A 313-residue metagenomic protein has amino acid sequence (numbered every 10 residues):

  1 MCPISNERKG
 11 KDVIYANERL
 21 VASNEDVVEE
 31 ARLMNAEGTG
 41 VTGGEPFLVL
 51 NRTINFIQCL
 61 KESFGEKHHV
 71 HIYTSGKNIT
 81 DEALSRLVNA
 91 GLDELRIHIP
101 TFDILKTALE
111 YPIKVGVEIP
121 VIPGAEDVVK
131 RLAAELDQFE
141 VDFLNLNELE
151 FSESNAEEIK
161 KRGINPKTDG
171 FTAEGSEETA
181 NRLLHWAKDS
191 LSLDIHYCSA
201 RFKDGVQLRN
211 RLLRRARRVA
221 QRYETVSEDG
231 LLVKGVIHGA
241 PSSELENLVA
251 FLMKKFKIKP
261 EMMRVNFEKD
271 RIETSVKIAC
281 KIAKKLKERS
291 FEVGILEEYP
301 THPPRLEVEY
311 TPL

Functional and structural regions predicted by a protein language model:
M1-C2, E45-L48: Cysteine-centered iron-sulfur cluster-binding motifs in ferredoxin-type domains/subunits of redox enzymes
M1-V21: Canonical Radical SAM [4Fe-4S] cluster-binding loop centered on the CxxxCxxC motif and its immediate flanking residues
A22-E45: Short Fe-S-cluster ligation motifs
E37-G40, N51-N145: Radical SAM/AdoMet-radical enzyme domain recognition
I99-F102, E150, E292: Short, acidic/turn-prone active-site loops that include or flank metal/cofactor- and phosphate-binding residues
I104-V206, A220-G230: Conserved C-terminal portion of the radical SAM core fold that forms the substrate/S-adenosylmethionine-binding
V219-L313: Radical SAM enzyme core and accessory elements
